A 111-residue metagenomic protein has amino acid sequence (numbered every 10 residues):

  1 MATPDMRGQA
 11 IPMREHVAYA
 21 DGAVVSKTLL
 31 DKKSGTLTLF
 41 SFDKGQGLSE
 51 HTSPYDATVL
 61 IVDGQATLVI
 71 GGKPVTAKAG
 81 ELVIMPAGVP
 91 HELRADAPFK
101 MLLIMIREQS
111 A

Functional and structural regions predicted by a protein language model:
M1-S34, V69: A short, N-terminal "cap"/entry segment at the start of jelly-roll beta-barrel domains of the cupin/DSBH fold
A23, T38-S53: Conserved short histidine dyad/triad with adjacent acidic residue
T36, Q65-T67, P74, P90 (+1 more regions): Structural motif
L48-E50, L68-V69, M85, P90-D96: Short beta-strand His + acidic residue motifs that chelate non-heme Fe in jelly-roll/DSBH and cupin folds
Y55-A66, G71: Glycine- and acidic-residue-biased ligand/ion/polar-headgroup-sensing regions
V62-D63, K78-A79, A97: A cytosolic small-molecule/anion-sensing beta-strand core signal
G72-A87: Short acidic-glycine-tyrosine-enriched beta hairpin
A87-A111: Ligand-binding loop in jelly-roll beta-barrel domains
